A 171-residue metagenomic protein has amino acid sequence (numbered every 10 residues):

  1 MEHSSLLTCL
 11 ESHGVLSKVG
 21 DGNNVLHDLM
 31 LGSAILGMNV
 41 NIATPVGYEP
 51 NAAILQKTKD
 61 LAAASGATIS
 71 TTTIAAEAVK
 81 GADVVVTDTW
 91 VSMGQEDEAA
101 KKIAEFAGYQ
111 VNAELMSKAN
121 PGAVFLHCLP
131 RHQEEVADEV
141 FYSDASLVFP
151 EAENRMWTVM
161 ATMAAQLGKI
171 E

Functional and structural regions predicted by a protein language model:
M1, N24, D28, A53 (+4 more regions): Conserved active-site and cofactor/substrate-binding residues in soluble primary-metabolism enzymes
S4, G122-A123, L129-E171: Adenosine-phosphate binding glycine-rich loop
S12-T87: Glycine-rich phosphate/diphosphate-binding loop of Rossmann-like nucleotide-binding domains
L16, V40, F125-L126, T162: Hydrophobic/aromatic residues located in beta-strands of well-ordered beta-sheets within soluble catalytic
D60-D138: Rossmann-like adenosine-cofactor binding region
